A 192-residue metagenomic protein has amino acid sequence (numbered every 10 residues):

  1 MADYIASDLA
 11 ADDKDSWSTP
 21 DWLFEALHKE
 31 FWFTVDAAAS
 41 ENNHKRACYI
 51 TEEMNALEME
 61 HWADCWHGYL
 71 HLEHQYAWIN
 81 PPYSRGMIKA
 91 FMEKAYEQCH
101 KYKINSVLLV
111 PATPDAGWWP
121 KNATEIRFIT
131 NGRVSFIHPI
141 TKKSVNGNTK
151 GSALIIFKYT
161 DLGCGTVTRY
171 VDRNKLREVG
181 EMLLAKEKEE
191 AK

Functional and structural regions predicted by a protein language model:
M1-K192: Class I S-adenosyl-L-methionine-dependent methyltransferase catalytic core
